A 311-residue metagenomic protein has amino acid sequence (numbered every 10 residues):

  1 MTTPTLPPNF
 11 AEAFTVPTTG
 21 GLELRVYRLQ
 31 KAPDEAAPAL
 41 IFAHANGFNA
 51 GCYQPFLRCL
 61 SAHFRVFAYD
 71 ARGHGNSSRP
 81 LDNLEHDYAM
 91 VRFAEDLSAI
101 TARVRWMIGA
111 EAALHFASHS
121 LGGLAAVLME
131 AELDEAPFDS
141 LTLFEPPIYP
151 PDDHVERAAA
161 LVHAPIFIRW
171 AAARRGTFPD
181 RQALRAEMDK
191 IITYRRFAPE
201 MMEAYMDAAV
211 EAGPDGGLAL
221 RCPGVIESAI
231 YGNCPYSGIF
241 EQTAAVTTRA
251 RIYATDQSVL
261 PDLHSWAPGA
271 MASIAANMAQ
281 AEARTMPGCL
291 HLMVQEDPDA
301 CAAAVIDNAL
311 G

Functional and structural regions predicted by a protein language model:
P7, T19, H74-A117, A303: Active-site loop/oxyanion-hole signature of alpha/beta-hydrolase fold enzymes
G20-Q30: A short loop-to-beta-strand scaffold at the N-terminal edge of the catalytic core in hydrolase folds
L29-D82: Conserved HGGG/HGGXW glycine-rich cap/lid loop of the alpha/beta-hydrolase fold
D70-G75, P147, C289-L290: Short beta-to-alpha linker loops that shape the active-site pocket of alpha/beta-hydrolase fold enzymes
A112-E156: Conserved hydrolase catalytic core segment
A171, R175-P261: Alpha/beta-hydrolase
T243-C289: Conserved loop-alpha-helix segment in the C-terminal half of the alpha/beta-hydrolase fold that carries the catalytic
M286-P298: Catalytic histidine-centered segment of alpha/beta-hydrolase-like enzymes
